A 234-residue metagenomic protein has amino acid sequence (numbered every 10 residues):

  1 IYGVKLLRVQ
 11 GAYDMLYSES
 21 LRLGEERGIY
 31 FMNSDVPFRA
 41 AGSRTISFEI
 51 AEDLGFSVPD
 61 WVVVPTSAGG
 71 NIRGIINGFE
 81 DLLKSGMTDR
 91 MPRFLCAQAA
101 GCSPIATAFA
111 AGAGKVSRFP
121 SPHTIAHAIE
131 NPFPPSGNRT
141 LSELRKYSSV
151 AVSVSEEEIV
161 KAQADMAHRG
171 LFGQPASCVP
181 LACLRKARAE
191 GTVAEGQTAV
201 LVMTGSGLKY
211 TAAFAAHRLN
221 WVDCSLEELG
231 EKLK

Functional and structural regions predicted by a protein language model:
I1, A40, S67-I75, P104-I105 (+2 more regions): Short glycine/serine/threonine-rich phosphate/pyrophosphate-binding segments that cradle anionic phosphate groups
G3, G11-G28, D81-G173, A216-K234: Active-site/ligand-binding loops adjacent to catalytic centers
R22-G86, V160-D165: Active-site/ligand-binding-proximal alpha/beta "capping" segment
M32-S34, V64-S67, L95-Q98, L201-T204: Short beta-strand segments
E52, N77-D81, S142, A182-A189: Short glycine/serine- and small hydrophobic-enriched flexible loop segments
V64-S67, P92, V160-K186, Q197-T198: Substrate-binding/catalytic subdomain of NAD(P)-dependent oxidoreductase enzymes
L181-K234: Catalytic phosphate/nucleotide-handling subdomain of diverse soluble enzymes
